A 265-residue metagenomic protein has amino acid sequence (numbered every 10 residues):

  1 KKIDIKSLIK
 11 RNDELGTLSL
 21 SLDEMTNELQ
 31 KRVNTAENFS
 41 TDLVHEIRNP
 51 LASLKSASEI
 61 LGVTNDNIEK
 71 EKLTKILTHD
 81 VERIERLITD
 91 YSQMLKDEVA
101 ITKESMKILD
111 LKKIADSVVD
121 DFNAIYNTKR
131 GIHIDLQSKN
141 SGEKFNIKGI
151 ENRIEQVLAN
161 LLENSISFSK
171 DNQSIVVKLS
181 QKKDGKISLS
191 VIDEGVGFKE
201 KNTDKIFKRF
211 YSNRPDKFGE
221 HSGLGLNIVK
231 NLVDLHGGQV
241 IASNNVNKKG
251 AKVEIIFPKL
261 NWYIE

Functional and structural regions predicted by a protein language model:
I3-E24: HAMP signal relay modules and closely related sensory coiled-coil linkers that couple transmembrane inputs to cytosolic
N27-D66: Membrane-proximal coiled-coil signaling linkers
H79-I84: Short alpha-helical segment of the dimerization/phosphotransfer core of two-component systems
V99-E104, K144-G149: Conserved micro-motifs of the catalytic ATP-binding
S165-I166: Short helix-loop "hinge" at the ATP-lid/N-box region of the Bergerat-fold HATPase_c
F198-F210: Short conserved segment of the HATPase_c
G237-Q239: Conserved glycine-rich
